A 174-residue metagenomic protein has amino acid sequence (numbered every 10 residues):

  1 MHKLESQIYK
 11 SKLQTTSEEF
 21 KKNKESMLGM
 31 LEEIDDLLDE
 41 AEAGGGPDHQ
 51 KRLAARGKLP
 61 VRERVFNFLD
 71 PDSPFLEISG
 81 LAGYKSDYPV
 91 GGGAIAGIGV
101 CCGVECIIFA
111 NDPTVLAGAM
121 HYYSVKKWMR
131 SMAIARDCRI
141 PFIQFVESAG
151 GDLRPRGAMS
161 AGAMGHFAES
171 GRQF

Functional and structural regions predicted by a protein language model:
H2-F174: Terminal-region recognition feature
